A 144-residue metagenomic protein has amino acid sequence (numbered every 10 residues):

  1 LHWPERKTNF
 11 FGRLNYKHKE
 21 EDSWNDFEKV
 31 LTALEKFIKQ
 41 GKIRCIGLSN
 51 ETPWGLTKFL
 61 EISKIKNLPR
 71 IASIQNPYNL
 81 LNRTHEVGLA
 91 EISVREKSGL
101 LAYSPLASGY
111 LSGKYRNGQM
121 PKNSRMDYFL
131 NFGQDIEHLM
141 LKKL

Functional and structural regions predicted by a protein language model:
P4-L144: Beta/alpha (TIM)-barrel catalytic core signal, keyed to glycine-rich beta->alpha loops juxtaposed to Asp/Glu that bind
